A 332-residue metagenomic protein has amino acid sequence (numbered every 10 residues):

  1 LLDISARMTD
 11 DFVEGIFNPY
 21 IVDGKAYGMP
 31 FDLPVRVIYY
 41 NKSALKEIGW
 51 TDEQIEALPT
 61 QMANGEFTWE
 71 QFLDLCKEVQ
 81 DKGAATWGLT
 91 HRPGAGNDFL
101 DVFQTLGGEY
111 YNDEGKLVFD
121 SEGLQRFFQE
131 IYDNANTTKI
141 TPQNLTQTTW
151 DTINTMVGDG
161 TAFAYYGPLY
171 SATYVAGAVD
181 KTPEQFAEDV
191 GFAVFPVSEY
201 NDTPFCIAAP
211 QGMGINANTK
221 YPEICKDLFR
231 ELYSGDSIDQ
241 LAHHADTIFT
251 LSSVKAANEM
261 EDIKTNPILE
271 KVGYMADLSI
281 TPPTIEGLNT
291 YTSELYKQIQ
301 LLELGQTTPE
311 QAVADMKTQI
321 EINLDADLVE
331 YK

Functional and structural regions predicted by a protein language model:
L1-K42, K46, E70, A187-P196 (+3 more regions): Hinge/lid segment of periplasmic solute-binding proteins
L2-F12, I55-G65, G108-F127, D180-E184 (+3 more regions): Short, solvent-exposed loop/beta-turn-alpha elements that line the ligand-binding surface or hinge of extracytoplasmic
D23-D32, R36-I38, N64-L117, G123-R126: Extracytoplasmic/periplasmic solute-binding protein
K25, D133, T137-T138, D180-I248 (+2 more regions): Extracytoplasmic/periplasmic substrate-recognition and gating elements
G65-Q71, N144-D159: Short helix-initiation/N-cap motifs at beta->coil->alpha
L73-E78, E114-T149, F195: Glycine-centered hinge/linker elements that transmit conformational signals in sensory and ligand-binding systems
G83-T86, G158-P168: Alpha-to-beta junction loops
V190-V194, A242-L301, A326-K332: Long, aromatic- and glycine/proline-rich binding clefts that accommodate carbohydrate-like moieties
